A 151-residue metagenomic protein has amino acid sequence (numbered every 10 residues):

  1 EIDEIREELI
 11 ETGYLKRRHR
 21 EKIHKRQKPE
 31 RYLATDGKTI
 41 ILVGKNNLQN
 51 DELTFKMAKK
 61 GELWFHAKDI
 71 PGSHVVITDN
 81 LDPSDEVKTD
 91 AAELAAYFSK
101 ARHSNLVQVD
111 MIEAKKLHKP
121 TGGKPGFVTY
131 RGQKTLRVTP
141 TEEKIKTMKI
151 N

Functional and structural regions predicted by a protein language model:
E1-I40: Coiled-coil termination/hinge junctions
Y14-K16, R20-I23, K45, N50-D51 (+1 more regions): Mixed-charge, polar/low-complexity N-terminal
Y32-D36, L42, Q49-N151: Phosphate-backbone binding interfaces of nucleic-acid-interacting proteins
